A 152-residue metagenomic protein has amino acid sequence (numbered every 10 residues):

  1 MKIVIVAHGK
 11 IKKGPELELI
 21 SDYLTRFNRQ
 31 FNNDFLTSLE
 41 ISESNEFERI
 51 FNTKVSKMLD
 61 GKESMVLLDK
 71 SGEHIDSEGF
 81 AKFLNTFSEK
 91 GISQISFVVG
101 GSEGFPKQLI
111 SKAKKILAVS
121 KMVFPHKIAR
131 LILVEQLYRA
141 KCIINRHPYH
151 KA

Functional and structural regions predicted by a protein language model:
M1-N28: N-terminal beta1-alpha1 ligand-phosphate binding loop
V6, S42, V66, K115-L117: Hydrophobic/aromatic beta-strand patches that form the interior of the parallel beta-sheet core in alpha/beta enzyme
G9-G14, E46, S71, V123: Short histidine/acidic/glycine/proline-rich micro-motifs that form metal- and phosphate-coordinating active-site loops
I11, K70-E73, G101-G104: Short glycine-rich anion-binding loops that position phosphate/pyrophosphate groups of nucleotides and phosphorylated
L17-E18, N52, S77-A81, I110 (+1 more regions): Conserved strand-to-helix beginnings and helix N-cap segments that scaffold or border functional pockets
F31-I95: S-adenosyl-L-methionine/SAH cofactor-binding core of RNA-modifying enzymes
E89-F97, S120-H126: Short, acidic/small-residue loops that bind anionic groups at enzyme active sites
K107-K151: Structured adenosyl-cofactor binding patch, chiefly the S-adenosyl-L-methionine
